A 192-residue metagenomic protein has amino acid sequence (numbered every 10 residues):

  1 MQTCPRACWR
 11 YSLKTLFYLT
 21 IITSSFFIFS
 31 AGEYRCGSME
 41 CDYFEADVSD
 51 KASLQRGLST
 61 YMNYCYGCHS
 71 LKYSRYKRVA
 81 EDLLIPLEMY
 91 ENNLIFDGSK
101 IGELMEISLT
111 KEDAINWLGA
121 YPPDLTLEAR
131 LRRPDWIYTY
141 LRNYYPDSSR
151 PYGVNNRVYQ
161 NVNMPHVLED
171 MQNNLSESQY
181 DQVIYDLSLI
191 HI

Functional and structural regions predicted by a protein language model:
Q2-C4, C8-W9, L13-V48: Post-cleavage N-terminal segment of exported redox proteins
G32-S59, S70-E81: Electrostatic cytochrome c docking/interface patches
D47-L54, L58, I115-L118, R130 (+1 more regions): Solvent-exposed, acidic/flexible segments
S59-L71, T110-K111, Y121-L127, R132 (+1 more regions): C-type cytochrome heme c attachment motif
R78, D82-N116, P123, W136-T139: Chalcogenol-based redox active-site neighborhoods
E103-L131, Y144-D181: Axial heme c-ligation environment in periplasmic c-type cytochrome domains
Y180-S188: Membrane-proximal, non-transmembrane alpha-helical segments
I190-I192: Conserved small/polar residues in nucleotide/adenosyl-binding loops
